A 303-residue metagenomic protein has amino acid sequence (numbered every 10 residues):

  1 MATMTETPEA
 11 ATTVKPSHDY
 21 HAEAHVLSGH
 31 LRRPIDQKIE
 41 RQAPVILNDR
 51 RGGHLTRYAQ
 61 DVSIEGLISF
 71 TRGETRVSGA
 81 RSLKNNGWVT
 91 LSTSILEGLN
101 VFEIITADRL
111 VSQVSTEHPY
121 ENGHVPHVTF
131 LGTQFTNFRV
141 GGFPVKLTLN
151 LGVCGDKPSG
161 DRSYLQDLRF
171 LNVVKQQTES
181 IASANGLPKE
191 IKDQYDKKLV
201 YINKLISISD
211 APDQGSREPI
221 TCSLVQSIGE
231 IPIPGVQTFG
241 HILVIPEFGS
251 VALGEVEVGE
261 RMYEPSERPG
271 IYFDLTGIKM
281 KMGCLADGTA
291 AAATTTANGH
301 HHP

Functional and structural regions predicted by a protein language model:
A2-P303: Extended, solvent-exposed, non-transmembrane regions
